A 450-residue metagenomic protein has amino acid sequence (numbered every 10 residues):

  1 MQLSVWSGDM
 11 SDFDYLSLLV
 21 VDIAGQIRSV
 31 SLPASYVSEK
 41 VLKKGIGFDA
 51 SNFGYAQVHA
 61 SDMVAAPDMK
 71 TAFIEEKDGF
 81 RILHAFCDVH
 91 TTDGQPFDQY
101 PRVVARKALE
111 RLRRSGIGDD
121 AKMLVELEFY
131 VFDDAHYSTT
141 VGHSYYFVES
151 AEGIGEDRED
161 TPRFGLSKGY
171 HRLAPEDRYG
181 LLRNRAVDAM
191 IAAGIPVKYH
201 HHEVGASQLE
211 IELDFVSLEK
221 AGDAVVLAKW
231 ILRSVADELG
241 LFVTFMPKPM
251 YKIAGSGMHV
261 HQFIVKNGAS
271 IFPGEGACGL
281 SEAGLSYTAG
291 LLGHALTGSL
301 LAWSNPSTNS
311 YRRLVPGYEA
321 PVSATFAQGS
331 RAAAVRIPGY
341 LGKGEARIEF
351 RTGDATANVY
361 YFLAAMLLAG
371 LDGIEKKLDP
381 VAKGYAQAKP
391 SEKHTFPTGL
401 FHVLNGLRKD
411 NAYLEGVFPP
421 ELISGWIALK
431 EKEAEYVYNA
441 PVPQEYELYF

Functional and structural regions predicted by a protein language model:
Q2-F450: Glycine-rich, acidic/polar active-site loops that bind/position phosphate-bearing ligands
